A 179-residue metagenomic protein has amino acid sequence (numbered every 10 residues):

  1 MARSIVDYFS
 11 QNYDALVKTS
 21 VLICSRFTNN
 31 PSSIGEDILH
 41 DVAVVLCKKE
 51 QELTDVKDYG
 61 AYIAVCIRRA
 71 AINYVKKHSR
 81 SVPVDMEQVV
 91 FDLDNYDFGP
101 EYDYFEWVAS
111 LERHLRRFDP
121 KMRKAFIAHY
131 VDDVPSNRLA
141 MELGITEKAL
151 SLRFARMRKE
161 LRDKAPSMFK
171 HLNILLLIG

Functional and structural regions predicted by a protein language model:
M1-S25, S33-E36: A short, charge-rich alpha-helical start-of-domain segment used by transcription regulators
D37-V44, K48, K57-R69: Structural recognition of an alpha-helix C-terminal capping motif at a helix-to-coil junction
V65-M86: Arg/Lys-rich amphipathic alpha helix in sigma70-family domain 2
S81-Y104: Internal acidic/polar
A109-D119, K164: Short amphipathic alpha-helical boundary/capping segments
R116-R138, E142: Short amphipathic alpha helix immediately N-terminal
S136-M168: DNA-recognition helix of helix-turn-helix
P166-G179: Short, basic, alpha-helical segments at the C-terminal edge of helix-turn-helix-like DNA-binding modules
